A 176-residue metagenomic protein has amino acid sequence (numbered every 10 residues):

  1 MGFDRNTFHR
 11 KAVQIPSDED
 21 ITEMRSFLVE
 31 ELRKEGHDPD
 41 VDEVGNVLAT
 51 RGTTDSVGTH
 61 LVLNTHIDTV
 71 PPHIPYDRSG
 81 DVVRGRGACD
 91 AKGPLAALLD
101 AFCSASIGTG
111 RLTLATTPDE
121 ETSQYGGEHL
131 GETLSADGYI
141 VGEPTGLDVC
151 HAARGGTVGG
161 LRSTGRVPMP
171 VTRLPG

Functional and structural regions predicted by a protein language model:
M1-T59: N-terminal helical capping/dimerization or prosegment-like subdomains of hydrolases acting on amide or phosphate bonds
N6, K11, K34-G36, E43-V44 (+5 more regions): Secretory-pathway/membrane protein signature
R10, S26-V29, A96-L99, C103 (+1 more regions): Predominant activation on well-ordered alpha-helical scaffold segments within soluble catalytic domains
D40-D42, G85, L114-T116, I140-G142: General beta-strand structural signal in soluble alpha/beta enzymes
L48, T113, V158-R162: Beta-strand secondary-structure signal
G58-T116, T122, T133: Active-site metal-coordination/substrate-binding segment of hydrolases, especially metallo-dependent peptidases
E121, Y125-G176: Midchain, well-structured core segments that form catalytic/ion-binding scaffolds
